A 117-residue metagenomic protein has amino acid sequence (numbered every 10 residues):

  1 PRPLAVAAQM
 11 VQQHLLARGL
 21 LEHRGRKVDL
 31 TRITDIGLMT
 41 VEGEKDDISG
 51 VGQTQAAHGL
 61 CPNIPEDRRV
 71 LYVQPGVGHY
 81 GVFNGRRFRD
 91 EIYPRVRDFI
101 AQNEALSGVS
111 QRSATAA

Functional and structural regions predicted by a protein language model:
P1, A8-L16, P62, A114-A116: Alpha/beta hydrolase fold serine-hydrolase catalytic domain that processes acyl esters and thioesters
M10-L30: Active-site nucleophile elbow and catalytic-triad environment of alpha/beta-hydrolase enzymes
G19, V41-G43, Q74: Generic beta-strand/beta-sheet core signal
L30-T34, C61-E66: Short, conserved loop/helix-junction motifs that constitute active-site signature segments in enzyme catalytic cores
I33-T34, T40-E42, D46: Short beta-strand/loop motif that positions the catalytic acidic residue of the alpha/beta-hydrolase fold
D47-Q53: Conserved alpha/beta-hydrolase "acid-adjacent" motif
I64-A117: Catalytic active-site module of serine/aspartate enzymes centered on a nucleophile-bearing elbow/loop
